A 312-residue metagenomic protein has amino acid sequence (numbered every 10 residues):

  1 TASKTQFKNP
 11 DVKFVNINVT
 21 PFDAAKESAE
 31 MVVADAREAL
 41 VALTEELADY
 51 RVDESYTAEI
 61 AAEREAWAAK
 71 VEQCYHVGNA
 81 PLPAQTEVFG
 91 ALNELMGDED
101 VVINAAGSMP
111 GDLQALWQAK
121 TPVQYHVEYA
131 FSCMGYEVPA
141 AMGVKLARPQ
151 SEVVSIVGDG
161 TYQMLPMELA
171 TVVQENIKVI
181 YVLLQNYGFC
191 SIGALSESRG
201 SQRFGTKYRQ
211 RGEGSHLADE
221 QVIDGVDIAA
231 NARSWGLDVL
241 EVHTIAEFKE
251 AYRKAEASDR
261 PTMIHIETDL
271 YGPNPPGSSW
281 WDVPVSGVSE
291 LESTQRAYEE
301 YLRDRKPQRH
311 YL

Functional and structural regions predicted by a protein language model:
T1-A62, S196, E256: Glycine-rich, acidic loop regions that bind phosphate or pyrophosphate groups
K8, A24-A25, M31-V33, R37-V41 (+1 more regions): Thiamine diphosphate
L40-R51, R64, A68-V71, Y75 (+7 more regions): Structural signal for hydrophobic packing residues in well-ordered secondary-structure cores of soluble enzyme domains
D53, P83-A84, D227, T244: A diffuse structural propensity rather than consistent per-protein peaks
S55-E59, A105-A106, I266-E267: Short coil/turn segments at secondary-structure boundaries
R64-A140, V144-K145: Active-site diphosphate/adenylate-binding microenvironment
